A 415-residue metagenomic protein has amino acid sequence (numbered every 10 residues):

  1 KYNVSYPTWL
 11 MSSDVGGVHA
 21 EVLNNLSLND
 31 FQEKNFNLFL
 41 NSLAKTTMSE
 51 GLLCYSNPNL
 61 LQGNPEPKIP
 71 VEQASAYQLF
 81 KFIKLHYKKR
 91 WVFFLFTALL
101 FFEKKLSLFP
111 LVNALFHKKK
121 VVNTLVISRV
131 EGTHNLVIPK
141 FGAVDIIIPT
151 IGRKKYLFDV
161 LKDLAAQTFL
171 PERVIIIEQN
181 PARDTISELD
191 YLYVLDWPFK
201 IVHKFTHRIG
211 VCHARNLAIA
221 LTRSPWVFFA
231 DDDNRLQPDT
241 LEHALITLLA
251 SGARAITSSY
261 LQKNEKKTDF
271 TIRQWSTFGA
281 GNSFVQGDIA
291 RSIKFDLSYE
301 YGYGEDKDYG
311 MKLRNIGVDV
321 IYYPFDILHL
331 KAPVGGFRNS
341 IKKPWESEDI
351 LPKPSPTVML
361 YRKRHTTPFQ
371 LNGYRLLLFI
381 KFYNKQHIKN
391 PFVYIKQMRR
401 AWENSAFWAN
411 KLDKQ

Functional and structural regions predicted by a protein language model:
K1, R235-T271: Conserved donor NDP-sugar-binding/catalytic core segment of glycosyltransferases
M11-L28, R223-S224, G279-K294, V318: Conserved nucleotide-sugar donor-binding and metal-coordinating catalytic region shared by glycosyltransferases
K34-S42, G302-M311: Acidic donor-binding loop at a coil-to-helix junction in glycosyltransferase catalytic cores that engages
Q62-G63, F101-A166: N-proximal low-complexity "stem/linker" segments adjacent to membrane-targeting elements
P70-A98, R338-G373, K414-Q415: Catalytic core of nucleotide-sugar-dependent glycosyltransferases
L161-F205: Acidic donor-binding segment of Leloir-type glycosyltransferases
T206-T222: Glycine-rich, basic loop-to-helix element that forms the pyrophosphate-binding segment of sugar-nucleotide handling
V227: Short aromatic/hydrophobic "clamp" motif used to bind/position activated sugar donors
